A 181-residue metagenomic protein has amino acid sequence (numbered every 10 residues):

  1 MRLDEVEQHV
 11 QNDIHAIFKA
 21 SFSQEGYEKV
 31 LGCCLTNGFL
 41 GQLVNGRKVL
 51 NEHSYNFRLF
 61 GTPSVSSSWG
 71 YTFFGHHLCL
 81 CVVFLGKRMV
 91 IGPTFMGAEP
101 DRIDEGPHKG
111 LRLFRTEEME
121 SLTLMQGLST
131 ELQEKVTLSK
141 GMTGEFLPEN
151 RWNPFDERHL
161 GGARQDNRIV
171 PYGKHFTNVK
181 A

Functional and structural regions predicted by a protein language model:
M1-P171: Acidic/His-rich structured neighborhood in mature extracellular/periplasmic domains
P171-A181: Extended, compositionally biased non-globular segments
